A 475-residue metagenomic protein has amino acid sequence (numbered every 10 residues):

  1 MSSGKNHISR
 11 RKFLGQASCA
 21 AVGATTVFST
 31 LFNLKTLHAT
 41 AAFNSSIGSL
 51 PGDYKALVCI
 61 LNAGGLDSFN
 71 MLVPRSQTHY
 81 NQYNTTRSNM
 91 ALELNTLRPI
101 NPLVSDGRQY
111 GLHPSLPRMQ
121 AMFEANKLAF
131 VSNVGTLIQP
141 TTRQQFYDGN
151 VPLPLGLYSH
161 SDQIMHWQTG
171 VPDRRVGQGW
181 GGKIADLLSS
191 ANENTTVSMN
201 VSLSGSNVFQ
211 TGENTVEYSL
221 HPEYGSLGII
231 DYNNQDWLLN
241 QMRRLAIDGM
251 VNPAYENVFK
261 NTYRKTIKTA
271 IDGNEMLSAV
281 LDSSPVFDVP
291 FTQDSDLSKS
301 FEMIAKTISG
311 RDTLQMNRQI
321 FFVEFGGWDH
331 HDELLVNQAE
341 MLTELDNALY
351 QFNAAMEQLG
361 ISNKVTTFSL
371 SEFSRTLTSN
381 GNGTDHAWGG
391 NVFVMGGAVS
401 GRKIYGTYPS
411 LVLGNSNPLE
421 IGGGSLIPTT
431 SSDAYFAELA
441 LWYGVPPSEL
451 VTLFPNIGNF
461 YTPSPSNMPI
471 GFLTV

Functional and structural regions predicted by a protein language model:
S2-N347, Q351-Q358, K403-V475: Feature for exported/extracytoplasmic and membrane-associated proteins, marking the mature portion
R318-I320, S362, L370, A387-G390 (+1 more regions): Active-site lining segments that contact anionic ligands and/or coordinate catalytic metals
L349, M356-G381: Metal-dependent active-site segment of extracytoplasmic phospho-/sulfohydrolases and closely related
S371-I404: Histidine-centered active-site microenvironments of extracellular/periplasmic hydrolases and transferases
